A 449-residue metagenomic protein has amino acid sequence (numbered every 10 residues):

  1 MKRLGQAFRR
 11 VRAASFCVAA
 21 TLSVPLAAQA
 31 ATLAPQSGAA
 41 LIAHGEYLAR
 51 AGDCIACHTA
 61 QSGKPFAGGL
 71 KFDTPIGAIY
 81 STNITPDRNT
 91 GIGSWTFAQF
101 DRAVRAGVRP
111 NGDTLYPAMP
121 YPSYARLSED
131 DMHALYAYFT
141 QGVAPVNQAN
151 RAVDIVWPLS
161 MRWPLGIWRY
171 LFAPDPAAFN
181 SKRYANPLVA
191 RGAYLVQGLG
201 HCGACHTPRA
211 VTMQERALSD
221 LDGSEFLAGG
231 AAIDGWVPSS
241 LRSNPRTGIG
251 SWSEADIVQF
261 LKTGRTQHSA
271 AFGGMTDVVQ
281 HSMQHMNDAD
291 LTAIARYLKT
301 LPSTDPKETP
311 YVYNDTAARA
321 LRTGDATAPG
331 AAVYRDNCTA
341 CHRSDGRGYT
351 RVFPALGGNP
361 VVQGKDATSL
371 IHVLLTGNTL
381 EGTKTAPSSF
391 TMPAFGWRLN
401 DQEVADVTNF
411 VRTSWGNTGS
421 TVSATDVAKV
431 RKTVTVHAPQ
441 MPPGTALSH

Functional and structural regions predicted by a protein language model:
M1-R10: N-terminal secretory signal peptides that target proteins for export/translocation
R12-P25: Bacterial N-terminal signal peptides
A28-A30: Boundary at the C-terminal end of the N-terminal hydrophobic targeting segment
L33, S37-A40, T59-I79, P110-P117 (+7 more regions): Flexible coil segments in periplasmic/lumen-exposed cytochrome c-class electron-transfer proteins
Y47-T59, T82-N83, A98-A106, P117 (+10 more regions): C-type cytochrome heme c attachment motif
D53-A56, K71-R126, D130-D131, G235-R265 (+2 more regions): The feature marks the first
G91, G346-G348: Alpha/beta-hydrolase active-site loop signature
C205-V258, K262-T263, Q280, P354 (+2 more regions): Structured core of small recognition/catalytic domains
